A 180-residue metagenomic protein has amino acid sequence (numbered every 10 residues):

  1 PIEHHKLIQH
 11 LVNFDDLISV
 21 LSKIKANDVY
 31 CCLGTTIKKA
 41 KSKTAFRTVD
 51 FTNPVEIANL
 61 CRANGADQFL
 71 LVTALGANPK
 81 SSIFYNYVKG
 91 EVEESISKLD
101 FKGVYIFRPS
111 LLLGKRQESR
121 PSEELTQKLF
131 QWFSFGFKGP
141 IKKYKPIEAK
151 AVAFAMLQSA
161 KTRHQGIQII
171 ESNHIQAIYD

Functional and structural regions predicted by a protein language model:
I2-K6, N64, L99-F101, I141: Short, well-ordered coil/turn elements that cap or connect secondary structure elements
E3-A63: NAD(P)H-binding glycine-rich loop region in Rossmannoid oxidoreductase-like domains and their noncatalytic homologs
V29, V49, V72, V152-A153: Hydrophobic aliphatic residue packing
L33, D67-Q68, E123-L125: Short, flexible segments with low predicted structural confidence
L33, L70-T73, S110: Active-site beta-alpha turn of Rossmann-fold NAD(P)-dependent dehydrogenases/reductases
I37, G76, L111: Short, glycine/serine-rich, charged loops/turns that create anion-binding and catalytic segments at active sites
K43-T44, T48-V49, V55-E91, K98 (+1 more regions): Conserved Rossmann-fold NAD(P)-dependent oxidoreductase catalytic core, especially the SDR/UDP-sugar
P79-Y179: Oxidoreductase cofactor-interface core, primarily capturing Rossmann-like NAD(P)-dependent enzymes
